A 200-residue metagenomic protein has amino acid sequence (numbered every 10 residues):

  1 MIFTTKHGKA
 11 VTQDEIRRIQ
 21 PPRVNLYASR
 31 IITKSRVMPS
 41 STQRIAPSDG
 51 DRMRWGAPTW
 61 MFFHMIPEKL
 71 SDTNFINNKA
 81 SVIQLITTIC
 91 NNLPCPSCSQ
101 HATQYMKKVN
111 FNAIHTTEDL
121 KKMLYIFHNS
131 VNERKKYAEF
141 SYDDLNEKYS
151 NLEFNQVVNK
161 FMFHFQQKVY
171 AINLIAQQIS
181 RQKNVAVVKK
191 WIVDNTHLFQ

Functional and structural regions predicted by a protein language model:
M1-N92, P96-Q200: Mid-to-C-terminal functional-domain signal that highlights helix-capping/loop sites within ligand-binding modules
